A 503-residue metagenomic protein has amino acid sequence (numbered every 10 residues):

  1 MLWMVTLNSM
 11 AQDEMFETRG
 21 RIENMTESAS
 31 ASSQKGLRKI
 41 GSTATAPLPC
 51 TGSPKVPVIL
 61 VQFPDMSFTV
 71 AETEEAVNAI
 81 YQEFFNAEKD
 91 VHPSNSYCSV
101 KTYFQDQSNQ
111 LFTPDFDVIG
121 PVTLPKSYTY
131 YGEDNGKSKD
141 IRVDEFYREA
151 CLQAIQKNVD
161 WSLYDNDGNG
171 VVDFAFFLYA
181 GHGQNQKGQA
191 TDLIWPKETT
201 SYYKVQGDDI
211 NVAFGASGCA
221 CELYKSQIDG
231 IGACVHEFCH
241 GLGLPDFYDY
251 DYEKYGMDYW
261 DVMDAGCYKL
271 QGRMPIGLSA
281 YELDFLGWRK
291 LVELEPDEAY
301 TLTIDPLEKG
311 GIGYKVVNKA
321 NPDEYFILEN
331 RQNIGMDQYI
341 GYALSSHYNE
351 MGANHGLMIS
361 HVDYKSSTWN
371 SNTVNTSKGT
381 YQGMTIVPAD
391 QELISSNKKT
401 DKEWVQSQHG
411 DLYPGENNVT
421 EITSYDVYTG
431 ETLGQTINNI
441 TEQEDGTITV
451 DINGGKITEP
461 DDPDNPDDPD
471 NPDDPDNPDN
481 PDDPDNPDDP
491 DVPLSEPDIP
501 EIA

Functional and structural regions predicted by a protein language model:
Q12-Y81: Primarily auto-inhibitory N-terminal propeptides
D13-E17, R21-E23, T69-D106, Q110-F112 (+3 more regions): Non-catalytic C-terminal accessory/binding modules of secreted extracellular proteins
I40-L48, N95-D209: Active-site-proximal segments of metallohydrolase catalytic domains
S53-P57, G170-A175, D258, N321-F326: Loop/turn elements at helix/coil->beta-strand transitions in domains of secreted/extracellular proteins
G232-F247, L328: Active-site recognition of the HExxH zinc-binding catalytic motif
G256-E293: Post-HExxH zinc-binding segment in Zn-dependent metallohydrolases
I457-E501: Ser/Thr/Gly/Pro-rich low-complexity, disordered linker/stalk segments of secreted and cell-surface proteins
